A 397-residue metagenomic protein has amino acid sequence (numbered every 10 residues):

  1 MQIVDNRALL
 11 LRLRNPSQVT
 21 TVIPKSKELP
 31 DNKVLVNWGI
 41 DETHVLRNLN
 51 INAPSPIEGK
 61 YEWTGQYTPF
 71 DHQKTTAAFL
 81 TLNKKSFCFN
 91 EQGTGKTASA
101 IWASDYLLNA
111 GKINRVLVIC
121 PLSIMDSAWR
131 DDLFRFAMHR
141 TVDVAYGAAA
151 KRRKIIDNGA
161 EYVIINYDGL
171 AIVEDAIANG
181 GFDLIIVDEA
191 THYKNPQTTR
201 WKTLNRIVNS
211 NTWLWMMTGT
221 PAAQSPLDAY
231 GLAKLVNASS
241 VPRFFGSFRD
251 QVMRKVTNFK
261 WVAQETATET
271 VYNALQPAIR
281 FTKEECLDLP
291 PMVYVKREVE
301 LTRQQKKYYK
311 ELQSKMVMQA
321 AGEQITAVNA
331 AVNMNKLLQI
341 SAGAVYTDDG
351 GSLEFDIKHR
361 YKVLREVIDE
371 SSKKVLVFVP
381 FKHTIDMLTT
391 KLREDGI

Functional and structural regions predicted by a protein language model:
M1-P54, A110, A229: Charged, low-complexity intrinsically disordered regions
P54-F89: Conserved pre-motif I regulatory segment
N83-A103: Walker A/P-loop
S99, S104, L108-C120, L289-Q313 (+1 more regions): Conserved Helicase C-terminal RecA-like lobe
I113-R115, N158, L184, H192 (+1 more regions): Conserved P-loop NTPase motor "coupling/switch" region that bridges the ATPase
S123, D143-R152, Y167-I172, K194-Q197 (+2 more regions): Conserved helicase motor
I124-A148, A238-S239, G396: Conserved helix-turn-beta segment of the N-terminal RecA-like "Helicase ATP-binding" lobe in SF1/SF2 helicases
A149-F182: Conserved helix/coil segment N-terminal to the catalytic DExD/H
